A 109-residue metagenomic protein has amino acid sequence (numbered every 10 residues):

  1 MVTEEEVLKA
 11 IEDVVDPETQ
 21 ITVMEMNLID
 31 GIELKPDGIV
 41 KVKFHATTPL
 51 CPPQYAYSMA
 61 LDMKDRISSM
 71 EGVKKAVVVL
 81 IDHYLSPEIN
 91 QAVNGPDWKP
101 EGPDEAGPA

Functional and structural regions predicted by a protein language model:
M1-A109: Domain-level signature for proteins that mediate thiol-based redox and metal-cofactor handling
